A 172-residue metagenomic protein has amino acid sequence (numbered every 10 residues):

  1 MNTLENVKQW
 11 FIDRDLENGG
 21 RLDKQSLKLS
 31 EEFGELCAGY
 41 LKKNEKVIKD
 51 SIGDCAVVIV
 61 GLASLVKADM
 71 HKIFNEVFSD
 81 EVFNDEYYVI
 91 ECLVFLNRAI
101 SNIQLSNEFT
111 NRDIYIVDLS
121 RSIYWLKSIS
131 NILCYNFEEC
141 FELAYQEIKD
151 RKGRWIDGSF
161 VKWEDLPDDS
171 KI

Functional and structural regions predicted by a protein language model:
M1-I172: Flexible "arm" and connector segments at domain edges
